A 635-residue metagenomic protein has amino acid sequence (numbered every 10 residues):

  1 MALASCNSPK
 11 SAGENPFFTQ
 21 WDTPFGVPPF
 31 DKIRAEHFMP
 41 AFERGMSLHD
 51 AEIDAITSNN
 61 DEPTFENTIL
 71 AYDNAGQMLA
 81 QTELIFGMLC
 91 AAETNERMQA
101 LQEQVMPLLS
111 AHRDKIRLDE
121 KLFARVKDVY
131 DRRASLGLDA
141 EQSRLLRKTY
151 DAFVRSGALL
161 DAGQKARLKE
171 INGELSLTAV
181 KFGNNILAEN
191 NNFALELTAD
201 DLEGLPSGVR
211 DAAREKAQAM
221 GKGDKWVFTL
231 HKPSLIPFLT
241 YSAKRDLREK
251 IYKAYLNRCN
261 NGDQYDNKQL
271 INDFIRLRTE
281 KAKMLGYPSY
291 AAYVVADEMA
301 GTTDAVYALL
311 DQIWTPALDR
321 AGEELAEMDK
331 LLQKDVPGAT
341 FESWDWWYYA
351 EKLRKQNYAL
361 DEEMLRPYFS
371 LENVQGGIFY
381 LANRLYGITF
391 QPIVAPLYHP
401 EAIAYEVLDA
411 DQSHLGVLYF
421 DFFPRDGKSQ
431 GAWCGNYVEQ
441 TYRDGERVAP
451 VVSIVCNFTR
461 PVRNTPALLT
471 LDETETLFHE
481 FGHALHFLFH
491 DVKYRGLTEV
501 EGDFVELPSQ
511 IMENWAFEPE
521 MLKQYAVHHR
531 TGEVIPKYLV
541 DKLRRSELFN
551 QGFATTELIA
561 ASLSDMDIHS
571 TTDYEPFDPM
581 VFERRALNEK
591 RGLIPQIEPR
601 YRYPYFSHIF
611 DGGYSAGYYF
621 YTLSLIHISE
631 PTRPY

Functional and structural regions predicted by a protein language model:
L3-S5: C-terminal motif of bacterial Sec signal peptides marking the signal peptidase cleavage site
K10-S207, V227: N-terminal helix-rich structural modules
D22-H37, F86-V105, D128-E170, T229-Q269 (+5 more regions): Short His/Asp/Glu-rich catalytic/ion-coordination signatures at enzyme active sites or charged loops
E141, L145, N184, A188-T229 (+7 more regions): Active-site-proximal, well-structured secondary-structure segments within enzyme catalytic domains
T459-L477: Short pre-active-site segment immediately N-terminal to the catalytic Zn-binding motif
A467-L469, F487-I511: Post-HEXXH active-site segment of zinc metalloproteases
D472-F487, S509, L625: Active-site recognition of the HExxH zinc-binding catalytic motif
I626-Y635: Single conserved hydrophobic/aromatic residue that forms the stacking wall/gate of nucleotide- or nucleobase-binding
